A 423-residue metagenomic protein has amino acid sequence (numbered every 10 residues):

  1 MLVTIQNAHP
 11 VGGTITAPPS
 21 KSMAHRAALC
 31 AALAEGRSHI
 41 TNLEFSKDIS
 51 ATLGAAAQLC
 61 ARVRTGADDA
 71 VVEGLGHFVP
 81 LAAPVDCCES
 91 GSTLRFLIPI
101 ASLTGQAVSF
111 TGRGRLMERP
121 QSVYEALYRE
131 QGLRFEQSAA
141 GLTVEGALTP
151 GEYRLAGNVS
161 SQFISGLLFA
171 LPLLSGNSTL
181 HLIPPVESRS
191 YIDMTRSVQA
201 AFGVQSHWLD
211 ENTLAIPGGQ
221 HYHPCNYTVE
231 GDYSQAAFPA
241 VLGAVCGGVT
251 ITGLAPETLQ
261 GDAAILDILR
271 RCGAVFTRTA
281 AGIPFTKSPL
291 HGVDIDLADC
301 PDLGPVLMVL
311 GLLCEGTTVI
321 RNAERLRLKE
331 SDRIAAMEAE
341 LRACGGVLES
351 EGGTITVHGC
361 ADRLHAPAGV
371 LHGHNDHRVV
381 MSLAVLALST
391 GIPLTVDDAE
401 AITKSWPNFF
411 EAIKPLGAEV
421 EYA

Functional and structural regions predicted by a protein language model:
M1-A423: Short, structured segments at the rim of ligand-binding sites
